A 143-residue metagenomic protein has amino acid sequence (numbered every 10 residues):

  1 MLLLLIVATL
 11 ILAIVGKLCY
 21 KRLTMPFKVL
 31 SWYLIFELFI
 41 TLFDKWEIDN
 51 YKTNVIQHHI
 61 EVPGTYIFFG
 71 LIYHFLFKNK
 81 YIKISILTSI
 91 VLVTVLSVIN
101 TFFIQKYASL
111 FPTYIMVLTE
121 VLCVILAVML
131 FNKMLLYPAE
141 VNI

Functional and structural regions predicted by a protein language model:
M1-T9: Hydrophobic transmembrane alpha-helical segments in integral membrane proteins
L5, K28-E47, T65, L96: Hydrophobic alpha-helical transmembrane segments of multi-pass membrane proteins
I11-K17, L71-I72, C123-I143: Alpha-helical transmembrane segments in multipass membrane proteins, preferentially the mid-helix core
L12-Y20, E61-T88, I104: Internal transmembrane alpha-helix with an interfacial aromatic "cap," most often the third helix
I14-T24, W46-N50: Short, hydrophobic transmembrane alpha-helix segments
R22-Y33, I82-S89, I143: Membrane-interfacial loop-to-transmembrane alpha-helix junctions, especially the N-terminal start
F39-V62, I104-L110: Helix-loop junctions on the outward
Y66, I82-Y137: Membrane-proximal helix-loop-helix units in multi-pass membrane proteins
